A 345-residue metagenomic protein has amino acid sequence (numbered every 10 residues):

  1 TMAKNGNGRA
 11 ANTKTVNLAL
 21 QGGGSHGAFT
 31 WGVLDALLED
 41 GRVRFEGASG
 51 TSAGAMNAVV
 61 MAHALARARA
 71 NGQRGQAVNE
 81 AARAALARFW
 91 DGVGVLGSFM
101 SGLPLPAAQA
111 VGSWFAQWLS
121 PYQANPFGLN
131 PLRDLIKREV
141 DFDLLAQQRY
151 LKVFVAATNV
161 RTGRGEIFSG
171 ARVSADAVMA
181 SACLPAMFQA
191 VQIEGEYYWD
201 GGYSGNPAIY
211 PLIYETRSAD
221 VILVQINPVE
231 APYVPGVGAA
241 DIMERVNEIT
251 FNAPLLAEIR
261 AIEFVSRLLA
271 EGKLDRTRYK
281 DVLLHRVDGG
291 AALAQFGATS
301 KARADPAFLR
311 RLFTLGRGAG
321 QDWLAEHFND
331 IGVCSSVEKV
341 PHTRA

Functional and structural regions predicted by a protein language model:
M2-N17, Y150-K152, V160-R161: Small-residue-rich anion-binding loops in enzyme active sites
N12-A19, G24-P126, N130, D134-I136 (+3 more regions): Patatin-like phospholipase
A48-S49, L223-Q225: Short internal beta-strands
M56-N57, V229-P232: Short gly/pro/ser/thr-enriched loop/turn and capping motifs at secondary-structure boundaries
M100-V224, A231-Y233, D275-A292, F296-G297 (+6 more regions): Active-site-adjacent alpha/beta core region of enzyme catalytic domains
P235-F264: Acidic, Ser/Thr-rich peripheral helices and adjacent loops at domain boundaries
V265-L274: A short, acidic, amphipathic alpha-helical segment used as a generic capping/interface helix at domain edges
S336-A345: A short, charged, Gly/Pro-tolerant segment at domain boundaries
